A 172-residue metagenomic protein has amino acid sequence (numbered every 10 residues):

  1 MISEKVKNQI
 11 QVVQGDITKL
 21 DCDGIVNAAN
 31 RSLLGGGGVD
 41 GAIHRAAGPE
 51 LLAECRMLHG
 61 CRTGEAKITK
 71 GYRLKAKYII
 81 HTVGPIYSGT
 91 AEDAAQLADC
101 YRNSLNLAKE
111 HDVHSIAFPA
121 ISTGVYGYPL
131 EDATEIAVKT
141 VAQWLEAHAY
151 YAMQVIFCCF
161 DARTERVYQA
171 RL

Functional and structural regions predicted by a protein language model:
M1-A94, A98-E110: Glycine-/small-residue-enriched capping loops at alpha/beta junctions
Y87-L172: Phosphate/ribose-phosphate-bearing ligand recognition and processing surfaces, centered on ADP-ribose/NAD(+/P+) systems
